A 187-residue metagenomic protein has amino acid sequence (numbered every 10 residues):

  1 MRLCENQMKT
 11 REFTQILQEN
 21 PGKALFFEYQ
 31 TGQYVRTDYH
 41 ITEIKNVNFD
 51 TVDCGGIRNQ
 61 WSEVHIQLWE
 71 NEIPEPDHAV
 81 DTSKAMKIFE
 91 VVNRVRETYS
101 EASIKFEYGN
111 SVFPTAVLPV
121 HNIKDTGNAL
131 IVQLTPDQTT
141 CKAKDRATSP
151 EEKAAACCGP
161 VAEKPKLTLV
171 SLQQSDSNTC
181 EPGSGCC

Functional and structural regions predicted by a protein language model:
R2-C4, R11-E12, I73-Y99: Charged, amphipathic alpha-helical segments and their flanking helix caps
T14-E43: Small/polar-rich, solvent-exposed N-terminal microdomains that initiate assembly or binding
K23, V35-T37, Q60-V64, S100-A102: A generic structural signal for short beta-strands and their flanking turns/coil linkers
Y34-R58: Short, solvent-exposed beta-alpha or beta-beta edge segments that form flexible loop/patches at the rim of ligand
N48-G56, E72, F89-N93: Short secondary-structure capping micro-motifs at structural edges
Q60-E72, L134-P136: Oligomerization/assembly interface segments of phage tail-like spikes and tubes
I88-D145: Helix-rich interaction surfaces within compact, conserved domain-sized segments that mediate assembly or partner
T135-N178: Mixed-charge, glycine-accented linear interaction segment located at domain edges/termini
